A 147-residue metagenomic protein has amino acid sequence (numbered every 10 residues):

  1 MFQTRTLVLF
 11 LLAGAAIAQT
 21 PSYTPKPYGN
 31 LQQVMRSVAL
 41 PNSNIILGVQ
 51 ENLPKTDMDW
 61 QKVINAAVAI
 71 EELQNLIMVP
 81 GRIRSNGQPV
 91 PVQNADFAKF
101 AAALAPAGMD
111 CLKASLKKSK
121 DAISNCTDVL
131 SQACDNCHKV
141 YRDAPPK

Functional and structural regions predicted by a protein language model:
M1-V8: Bacterial N-terminal signal peptides that target proteins for export
F10-A18: Hydrophobic h-region of N-terminal signal peptides that target proteins for export in Gram-negative bacteria
T20-K147: Sequence context surrounding c-type heme c attachment/ligation sites in exported
